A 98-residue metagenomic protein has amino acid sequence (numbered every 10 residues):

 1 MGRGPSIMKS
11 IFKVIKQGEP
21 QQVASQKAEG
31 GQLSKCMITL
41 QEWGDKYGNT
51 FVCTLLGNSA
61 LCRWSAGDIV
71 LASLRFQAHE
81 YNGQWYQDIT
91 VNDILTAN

Functional and structural regions predicted by a protein language model:
G2-N98: Single-stranded nucleic acid-binding surfaces, predominantly the OB-fold ssDNA-binding core
